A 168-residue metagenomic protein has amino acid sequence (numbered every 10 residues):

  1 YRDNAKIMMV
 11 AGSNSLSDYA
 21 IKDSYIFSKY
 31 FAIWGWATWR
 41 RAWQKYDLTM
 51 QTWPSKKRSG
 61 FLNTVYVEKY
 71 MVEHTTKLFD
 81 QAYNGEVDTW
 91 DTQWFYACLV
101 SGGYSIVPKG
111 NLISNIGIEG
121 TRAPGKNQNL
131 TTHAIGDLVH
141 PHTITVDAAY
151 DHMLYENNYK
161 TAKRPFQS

Functional and structural regions predicted by a protein language model:
Y1-S168: An acidic/histidine-cluster motif and surrounding catalytic segment that typifies divalent-metal-assisted enzyme active
